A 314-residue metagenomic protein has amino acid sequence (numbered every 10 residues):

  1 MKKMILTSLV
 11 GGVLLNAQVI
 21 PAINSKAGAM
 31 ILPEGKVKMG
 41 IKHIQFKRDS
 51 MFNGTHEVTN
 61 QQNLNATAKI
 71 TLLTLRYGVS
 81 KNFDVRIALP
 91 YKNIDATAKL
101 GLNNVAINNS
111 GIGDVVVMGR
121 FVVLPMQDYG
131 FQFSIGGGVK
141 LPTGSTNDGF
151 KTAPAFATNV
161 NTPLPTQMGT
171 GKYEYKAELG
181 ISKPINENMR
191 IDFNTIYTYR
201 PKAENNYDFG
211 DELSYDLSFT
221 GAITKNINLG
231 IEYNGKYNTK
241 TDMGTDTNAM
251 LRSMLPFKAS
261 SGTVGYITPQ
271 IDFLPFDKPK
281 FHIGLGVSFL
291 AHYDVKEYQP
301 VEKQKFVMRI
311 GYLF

Functional and structural regions predicted by a protein language model:
N16-F52, P125-S134, S145-N147, D272: Outer-membrane beta-barrel biogenesis signature
L32, H43, Y77, L89 (+7 more regions): Residue-level signature of outer-membrane beta-barrel architecture
G35, T67-T71, A106-V115, F131 (+4 more regions): Residues that define the transmembrane beta-barrel architecture of outer-membrane proteins
V37, D49-S50, N82-V85, M126-D128 (+3 more regions): Repeated loop/turn-to-beta-strand initiation elements of outer-membrane beta-barrel proteins
I41-Q45, I87-Y91, I135-L141, F193-Y197 (+2 more regions): Transmembrane beta-barrel strands of outer-membrane/channel proteins
I44-I70: Surface-exposed strand-loop-strand hairpins of Gram-negative outer-membrane beta-barrel proteins
F52-G54, V58-T59, N206-F314: Outer membrane beta-barrel transmembrane domains
T97-P201: Outer-membrane pore/translocation modules
